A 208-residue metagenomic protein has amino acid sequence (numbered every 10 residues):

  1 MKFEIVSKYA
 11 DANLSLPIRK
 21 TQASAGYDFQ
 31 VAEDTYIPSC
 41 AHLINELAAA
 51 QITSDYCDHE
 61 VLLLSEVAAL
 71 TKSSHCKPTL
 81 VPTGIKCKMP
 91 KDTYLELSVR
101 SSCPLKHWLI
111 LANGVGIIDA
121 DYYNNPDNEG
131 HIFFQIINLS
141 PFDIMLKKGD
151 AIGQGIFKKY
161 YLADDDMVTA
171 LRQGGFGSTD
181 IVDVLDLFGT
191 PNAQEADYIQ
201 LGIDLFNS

Functional and structural regions predicted by a protein language model:
M1-S208: DUTPase catalytic domain/fold
